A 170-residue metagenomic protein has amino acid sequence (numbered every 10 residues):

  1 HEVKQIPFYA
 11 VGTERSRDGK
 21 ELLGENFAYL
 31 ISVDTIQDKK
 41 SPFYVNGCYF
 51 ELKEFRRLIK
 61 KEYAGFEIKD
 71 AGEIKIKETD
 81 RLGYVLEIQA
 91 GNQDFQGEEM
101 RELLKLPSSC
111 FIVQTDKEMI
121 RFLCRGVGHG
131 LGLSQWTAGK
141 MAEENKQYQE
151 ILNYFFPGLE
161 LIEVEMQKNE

Functional and structural regions predicted by a protein language model:
H1-E170: Conserved, single-site charged/polar hotspot
